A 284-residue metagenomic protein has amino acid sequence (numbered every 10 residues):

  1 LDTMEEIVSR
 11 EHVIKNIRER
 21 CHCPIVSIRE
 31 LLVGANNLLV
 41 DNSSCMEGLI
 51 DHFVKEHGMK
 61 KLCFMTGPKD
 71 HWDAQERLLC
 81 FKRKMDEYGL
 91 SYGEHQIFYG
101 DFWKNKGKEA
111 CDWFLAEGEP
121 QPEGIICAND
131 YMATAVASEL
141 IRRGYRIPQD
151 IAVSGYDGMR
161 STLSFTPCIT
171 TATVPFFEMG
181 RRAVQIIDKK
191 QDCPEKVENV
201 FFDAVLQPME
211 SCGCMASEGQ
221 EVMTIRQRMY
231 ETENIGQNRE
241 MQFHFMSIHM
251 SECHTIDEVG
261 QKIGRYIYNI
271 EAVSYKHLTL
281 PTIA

Functional and structural regions predicted by a protein language model:
M4-C253, D257: Bacterial carbohydrate/catabolite-sensing allosteric modules
S247-S251, I263-E271: Short regulatory alpha-helical segment in sensory/regulatory domains of signaling proteins that mediates
K276-T282: Conserved small/polar residues in nucleotide/adenosyl-binding loops
